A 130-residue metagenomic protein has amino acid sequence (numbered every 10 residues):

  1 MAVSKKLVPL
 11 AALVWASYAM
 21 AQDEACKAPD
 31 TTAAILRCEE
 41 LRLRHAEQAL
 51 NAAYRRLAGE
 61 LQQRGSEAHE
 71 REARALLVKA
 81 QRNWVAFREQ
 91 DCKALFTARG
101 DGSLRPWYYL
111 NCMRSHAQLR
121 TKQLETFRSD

Functional and structural regions predicted by a protein language model:
M1-P9: Bacterial N-terminal signal peptides that target proteins for export
V3, M20-D130: N-terminal alpha-helical modules
A12-V14: Sequence termini and other peripheral, non-core segments
A16-Y18: N-terminal signal peptide c-region/cleavage motif recognized by signal peptidases
